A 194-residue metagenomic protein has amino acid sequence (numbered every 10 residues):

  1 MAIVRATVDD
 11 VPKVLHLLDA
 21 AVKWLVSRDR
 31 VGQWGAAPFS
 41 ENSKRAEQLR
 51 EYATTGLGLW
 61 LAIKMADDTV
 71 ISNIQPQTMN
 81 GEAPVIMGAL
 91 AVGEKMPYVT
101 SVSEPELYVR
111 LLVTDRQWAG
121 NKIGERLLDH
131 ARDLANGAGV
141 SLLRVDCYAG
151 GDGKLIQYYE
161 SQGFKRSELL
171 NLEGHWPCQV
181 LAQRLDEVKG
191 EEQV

Functional and structural regions predicted by a protein language model:
M1-A2, G190-V194: Eukaryotic N-terminal targeting leaders
R5-V8, L15-Q117, L128-H130, L134 (+3 more regions): Acetyl-CoA-dependent GNAT
V109, L143-C147: Conserved hydrophobic beta-strand within the GNAT/NAT acetyltransferase core sheet that lines the active-site cleft
T114, Y148-A149: Short amphipathic helical patch at the helix-1/turn junction of helix-turn-helix
E125, G137-A138, A149-L169, E173-W176: Conserved active-site alpha-helix within GNAT-family acetyltransferase domains
V180-A182: Short C-terminal beta-strand
